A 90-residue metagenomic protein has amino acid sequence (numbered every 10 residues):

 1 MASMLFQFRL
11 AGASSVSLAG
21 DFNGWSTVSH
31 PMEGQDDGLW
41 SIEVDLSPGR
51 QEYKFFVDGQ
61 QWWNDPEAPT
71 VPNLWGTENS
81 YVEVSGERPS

Functional and structural regions predicted by a protein language model:
A2-R50, D58-S85: Aromatic-rich carbohydrate-binding modules that target alpha-glucans
G86-S90: Eukaryotic low-complexity, Ser/Thr/Pro- and acidic-rich intrinsically disordered regulatory regions
